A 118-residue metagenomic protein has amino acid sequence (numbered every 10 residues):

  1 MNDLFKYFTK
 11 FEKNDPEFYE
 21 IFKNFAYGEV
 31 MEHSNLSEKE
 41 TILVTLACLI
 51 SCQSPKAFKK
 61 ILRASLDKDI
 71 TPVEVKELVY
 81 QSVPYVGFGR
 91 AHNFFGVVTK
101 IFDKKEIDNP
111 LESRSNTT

Functional and structural regions predicted by a protein language model:
M1-K39, C52, K59, R63-D67 (+1 more regions): Acidic, glycine/proline-rich low-complexity segments that act as flexible tails and inter-domain linkers
A26, T45, S51, Y85: Short glycine/serine/threonine-biased micro-segments
T41-L49, V75-V79: Short, structured motif recognition centered on aromatic/hydrophobic residues
C48, P55-K56: Extended catalytic cores of very large enzyme megasubunits
I50, K68, Q81-F88: A short structural micro-motif
D69-E74: Winged helix-turn-helix DNA-binding recognition segment
